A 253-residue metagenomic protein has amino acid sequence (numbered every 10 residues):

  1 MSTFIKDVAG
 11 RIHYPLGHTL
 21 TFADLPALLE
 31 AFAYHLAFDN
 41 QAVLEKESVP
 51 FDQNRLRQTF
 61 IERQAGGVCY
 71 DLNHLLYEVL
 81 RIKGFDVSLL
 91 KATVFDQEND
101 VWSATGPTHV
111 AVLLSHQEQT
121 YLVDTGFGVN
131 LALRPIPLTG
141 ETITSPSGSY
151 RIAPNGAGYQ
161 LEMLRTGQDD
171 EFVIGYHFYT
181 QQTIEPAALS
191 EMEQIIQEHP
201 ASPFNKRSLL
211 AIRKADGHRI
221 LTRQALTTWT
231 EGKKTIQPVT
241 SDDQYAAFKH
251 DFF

Functional and structural regions predicted by a protein language model:
M1-G66, R81-G106, F127-P137, I143-F253: Mixed-charge, low-complexity segments
V110-L113: Short beta-strand scaffold segments in enzyme catalytic cores
H116-Y121: Active-site beta-strand-loop-beta-strand hairpin of nuclease catalytic cores that positions key catalytic residues
V123-T125: Beta-strand scaffold of nucleotide-dependent catalytic cores
